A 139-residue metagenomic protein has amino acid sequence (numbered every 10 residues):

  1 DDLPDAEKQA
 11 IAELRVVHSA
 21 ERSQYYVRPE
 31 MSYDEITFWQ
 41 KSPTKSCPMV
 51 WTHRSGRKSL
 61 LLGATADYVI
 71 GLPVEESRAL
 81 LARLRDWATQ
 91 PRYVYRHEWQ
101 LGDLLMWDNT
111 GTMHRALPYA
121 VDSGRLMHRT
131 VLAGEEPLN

Functional and structural regions predicted by a protein language model:
D1-L104, N109-N139: Non-heme Fe(II) oxygenase catalytic core, chiefly the N-lobe of the double-stranded beta-helix
